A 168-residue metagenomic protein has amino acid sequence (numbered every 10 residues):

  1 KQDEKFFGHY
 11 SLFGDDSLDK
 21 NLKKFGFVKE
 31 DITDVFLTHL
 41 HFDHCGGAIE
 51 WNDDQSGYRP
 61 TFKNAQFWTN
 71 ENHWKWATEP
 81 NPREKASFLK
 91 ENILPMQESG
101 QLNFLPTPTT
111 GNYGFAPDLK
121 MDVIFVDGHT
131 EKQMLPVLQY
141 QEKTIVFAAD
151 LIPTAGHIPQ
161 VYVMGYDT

Functional and structural regions predicted by a protein language model:
K1, L40, N72-H73, G128-T130 (+1 more regions): Active-site metal-binding loops of divalent metal-dependent hydrolases
K1-Q2, W76-T78, A155-P159: Short acidic/His/Gly/Ser-rich catalytic and metal-binding motifs that mark active-site loops of diverse hydrolases
Q2-H9: Conserved P-loop NTPase mechanochemical-coupling segment
H9-K20, Q133, V137-T168: Cap/insert and terminal regions of metallo-dependent hydrolase folds
Y10-F27, D31, T61-F125: Metallo-beta-lactamase
I32-D43: Metallo-beta-lactamase
F36, F67, I145-F147: Residue-level marker for buried hydrophobic side chains located in beta-strands that build the well-ordered beta-sheet
G46-G57: Metal-dependent catalytic neighborhoods of phosphoester/phosphodiester hydrolases
